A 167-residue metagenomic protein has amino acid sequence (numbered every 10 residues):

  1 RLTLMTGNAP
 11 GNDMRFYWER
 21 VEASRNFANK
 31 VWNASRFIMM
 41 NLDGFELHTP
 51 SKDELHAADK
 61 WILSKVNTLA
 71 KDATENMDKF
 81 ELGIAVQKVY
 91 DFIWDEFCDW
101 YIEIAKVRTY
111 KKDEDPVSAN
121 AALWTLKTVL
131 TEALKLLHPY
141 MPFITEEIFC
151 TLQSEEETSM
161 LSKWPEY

Functional and structural regions predicted by a protein language model:
R1-L2, M14-F37, Q87, D91 (+1 more regions): Structured ligand/cofactor/substrate-binding pocket environments in proteins
R1-L55, Q153-S159: Catalytic adenosine-cofactor/nucleotide-binding cores of aminoacyl-tRNA synthetases and other
T6, N26-M39, A57-L69, Q87-T109: Core structural elements
F45-K71, E103-Y167: Acidic, turn-prone loop/beta-hairpin segments
A73-E75: Short, well-ordered beta-strand elements within core beta-sheets of diverse protein domains
M77-I84: Short helix-adjacent coil turns
